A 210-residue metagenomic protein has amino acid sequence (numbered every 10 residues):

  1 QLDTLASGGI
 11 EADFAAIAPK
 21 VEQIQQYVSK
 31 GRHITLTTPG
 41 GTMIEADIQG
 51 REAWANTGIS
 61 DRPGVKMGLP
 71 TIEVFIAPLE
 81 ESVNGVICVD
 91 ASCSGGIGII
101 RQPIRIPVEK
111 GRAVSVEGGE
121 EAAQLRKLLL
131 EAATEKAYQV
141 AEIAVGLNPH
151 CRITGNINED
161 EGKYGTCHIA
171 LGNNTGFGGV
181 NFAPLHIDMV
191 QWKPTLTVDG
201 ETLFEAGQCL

Functional and structural regions predicted by a protein language model:
Q1-R101, E109, T134, T197-Q208: Active-site bordering "gate/hinge" segments that shape substrate access to catalytic or cofactor-binding pockets
L5-A6, G95-G96, S115, H150-I153 (+1 more regions): Flexible loop/turn segments at secondary-structure boundaries
H33-T35, N84-I87, R105, V114 (+3 more regions): Structural motif
R51-A53, P103-R105, L130-E131, E159-E161 (+1 more regions): Short, solvent-exposed amphipathic alpha-helical segments in soluble enzyme and RNA/protein-processing domains
V89-A91, V108-K110, E117-E120, L147 (+2 more regions): Active-site proximal loops enriched in glycine and acidic residues that flank catalytic Cys/His/Asp and coordinate
S94-I97, R101, R105, G118-G119 (+1 more regions): Conserved mixed alpha/beta catalytic, RNA-binding, or beta-rich assembly cores of soluble enzyme, regulatory
K110-A144, P149: A beta-strand-loop signature enriched in Asp, Gly, Thr, and Trp that corresponds to the sialidase/neuraminidase Asp-box
E135-K193: Cysteine/selenocysteine-centered motifs that mediate thiol-based redox chemistry or coordinate metal-sulfur cofactors
